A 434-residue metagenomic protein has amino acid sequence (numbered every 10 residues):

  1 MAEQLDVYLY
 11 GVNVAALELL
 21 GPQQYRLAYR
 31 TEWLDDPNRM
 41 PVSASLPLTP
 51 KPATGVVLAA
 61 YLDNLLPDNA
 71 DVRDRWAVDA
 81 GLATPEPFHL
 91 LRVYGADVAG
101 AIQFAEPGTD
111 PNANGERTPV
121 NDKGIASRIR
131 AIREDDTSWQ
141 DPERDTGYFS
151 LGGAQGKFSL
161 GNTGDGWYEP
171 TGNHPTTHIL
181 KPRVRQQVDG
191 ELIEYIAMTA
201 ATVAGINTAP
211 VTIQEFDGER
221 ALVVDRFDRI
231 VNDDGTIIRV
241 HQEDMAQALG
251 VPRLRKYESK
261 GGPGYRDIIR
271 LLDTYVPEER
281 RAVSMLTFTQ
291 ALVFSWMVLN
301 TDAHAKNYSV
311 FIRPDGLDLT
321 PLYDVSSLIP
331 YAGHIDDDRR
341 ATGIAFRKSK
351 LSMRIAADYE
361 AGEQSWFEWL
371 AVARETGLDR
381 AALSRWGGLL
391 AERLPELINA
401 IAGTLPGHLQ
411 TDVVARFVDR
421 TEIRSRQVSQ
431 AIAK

Functional and structural regions predicted by a protein language model:
M1-K434: Phosphate/dinucleotide-binding and metal-coordinating scaffold of catalytic cores in nucleotide-dependent enzymes
